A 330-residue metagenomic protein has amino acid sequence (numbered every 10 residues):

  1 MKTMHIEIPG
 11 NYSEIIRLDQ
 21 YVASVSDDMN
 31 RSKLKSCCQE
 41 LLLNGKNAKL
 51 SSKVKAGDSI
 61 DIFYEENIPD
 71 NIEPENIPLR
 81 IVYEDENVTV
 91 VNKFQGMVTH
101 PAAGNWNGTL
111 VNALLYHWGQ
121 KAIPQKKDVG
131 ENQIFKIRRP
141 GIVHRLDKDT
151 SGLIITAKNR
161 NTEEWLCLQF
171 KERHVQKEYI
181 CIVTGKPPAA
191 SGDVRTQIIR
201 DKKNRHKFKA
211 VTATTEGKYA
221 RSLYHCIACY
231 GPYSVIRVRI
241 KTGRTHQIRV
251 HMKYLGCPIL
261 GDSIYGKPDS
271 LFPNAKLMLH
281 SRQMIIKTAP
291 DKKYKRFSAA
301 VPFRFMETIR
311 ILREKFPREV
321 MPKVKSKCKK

Functional and structural regions predicted by a protein language model:
M1-D193, I199, V301-L312, E319-K330: RNA pseudouridine synthases
M1-S36, A213-R221, G231, K241 (+2 more regions): Pseudouridine synthases involved in rRNA/tRNA modification
N44-K49, P232-V235, S270: Short alpha-helix capping/helix-loop boundary micro-motifs
K49-K53, R237, K276: Short, surface-exposed secondary-structure edge patches
F63-E65, T184, P188, I227 (+4 more regions): Solvent-exposed residues in well-ordered beta-strands and their adjoining turns, especially edge/terminal strands
T89, I236-R239: Short, well-ordered beta-strand segments enriched in hydrophobic/aromatic residues
G119, P188-A189, K203, A228-Y233 (+2 more regions): Short, conserved beta-turn/loop elements at beta-strand boundaries and strand-helix junctions
Y224: Long C-terminal interaction/binding lobes of large macromolecular proteins
